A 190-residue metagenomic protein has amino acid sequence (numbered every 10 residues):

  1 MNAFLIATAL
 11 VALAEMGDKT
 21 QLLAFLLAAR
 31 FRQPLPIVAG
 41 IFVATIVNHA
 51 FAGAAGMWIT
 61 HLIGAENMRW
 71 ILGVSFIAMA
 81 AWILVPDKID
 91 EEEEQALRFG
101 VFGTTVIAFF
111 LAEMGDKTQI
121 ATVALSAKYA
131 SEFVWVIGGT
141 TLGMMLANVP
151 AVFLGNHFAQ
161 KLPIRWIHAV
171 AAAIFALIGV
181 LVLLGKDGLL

Functional and structural regions predicted by a protein language model:
N2-H61, A121-L142: Juxtamembrane transmembrane-helix termini in multi-pass membrane transport proteins
A7, L22, H49, G53 (+6 more regions): Hydrophobic transmembrane alpha-helices of multi-pass small-molecule transporters
A12, M16, I46-V47, A81 (+4 more regions): Hydrophobic/aromatic residues within the transmembrane alpha-helices of Major Facilitator Superfamily
M16-G17, A50, F102, M114-K117 (+1 more regions): Hydrophobic transmembrane alpha-helices of Major Facilitator Superfamily
R32-V101, F153-K161, I167-A173, V180: Membrane helix-loop-helix hairpins that form the core translocation module of multi-pass transporters
D90, E94-Q119, L125, Y129: Selected transmembrane alpha-helices and immediately adjacent juxtamembrane segments of polytopic inner-membrane
V180-L190: Juxtamembrane boundary at the C-terminal end of a transmembrane helix
